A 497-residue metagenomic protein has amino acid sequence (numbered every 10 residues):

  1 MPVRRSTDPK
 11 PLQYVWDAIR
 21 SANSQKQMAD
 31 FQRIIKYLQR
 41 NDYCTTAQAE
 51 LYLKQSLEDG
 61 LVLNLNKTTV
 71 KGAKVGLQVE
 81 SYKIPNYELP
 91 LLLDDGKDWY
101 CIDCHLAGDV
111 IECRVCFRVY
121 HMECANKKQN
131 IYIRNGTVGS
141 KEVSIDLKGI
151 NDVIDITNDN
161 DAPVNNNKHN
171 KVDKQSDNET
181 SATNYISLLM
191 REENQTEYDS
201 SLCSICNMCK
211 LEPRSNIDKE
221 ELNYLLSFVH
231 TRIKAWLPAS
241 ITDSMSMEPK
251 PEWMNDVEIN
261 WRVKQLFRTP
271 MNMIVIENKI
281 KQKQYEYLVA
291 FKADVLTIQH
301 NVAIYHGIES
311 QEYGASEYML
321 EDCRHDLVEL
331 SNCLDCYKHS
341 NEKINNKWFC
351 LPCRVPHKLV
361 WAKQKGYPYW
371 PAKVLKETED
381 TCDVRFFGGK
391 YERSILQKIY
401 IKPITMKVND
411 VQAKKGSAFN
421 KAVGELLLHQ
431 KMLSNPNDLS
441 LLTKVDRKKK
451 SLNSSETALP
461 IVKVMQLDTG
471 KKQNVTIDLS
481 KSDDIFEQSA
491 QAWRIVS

Functional and structural regions predicted by a protein language model:
P2-M28: Positively charged, polyanion-binding regions of nucleic-acid-associated proteins
R20, C44, Y87-D155, E179-N223: PHD-type zinc finger and closely related Cys/His-rich zinc-binding mini-domains in nuclear regulators
Q25-L38: Short acidic, hydrophobic short linear motifs in intrinsically disordered regions
E58-K67: A short, conserved structural fragment
E192-F267, S316-D322, D326, L330-V360: N-terminal entry elements of small recognition
Y198, N207-S215, K219, L226 (+6 more regions): Epigenetic mark-reader domains in eukaryotic nuclear proteins
E252-K338, L396: Bromodomain acetyl-lysine reader domains
Y369-K376: Short beta-strand-centered aromatic/proline hotspots
